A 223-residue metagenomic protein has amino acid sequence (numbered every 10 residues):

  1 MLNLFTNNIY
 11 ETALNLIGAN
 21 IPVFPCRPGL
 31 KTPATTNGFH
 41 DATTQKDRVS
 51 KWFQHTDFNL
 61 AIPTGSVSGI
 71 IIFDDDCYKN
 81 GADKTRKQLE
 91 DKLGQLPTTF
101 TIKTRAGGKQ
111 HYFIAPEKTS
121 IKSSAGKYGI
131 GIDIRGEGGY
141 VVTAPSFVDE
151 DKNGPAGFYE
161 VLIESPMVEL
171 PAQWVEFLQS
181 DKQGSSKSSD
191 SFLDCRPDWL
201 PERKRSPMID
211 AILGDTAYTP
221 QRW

Functional and structural regions predicted by a protein language model:
M1-I62: DNA replication initiation on ssDNA origins
N3-Y10, T56-I62, S68, K79-D181: Metal-dependent DNA replication initiation modules
L4, P25, E117, F147 (+1 more regions): Modules that initiate DNA replication and primer synthesis
T6, A42, A82, M167 (+1 more regions): Intrinsic-disorder-associated interaction segments
N20, F73, T143: A residue-level signal for conserved active-site and pocket-lining positions in enzyme catalytic cores
I21, I71, K109: Residue-level detector of short, conserved catalytic/binding motifs and their immediate flanks
V67-D74: Short, contiguous, well-structured surface segments enriched in hydrophobic/aromatic residues
